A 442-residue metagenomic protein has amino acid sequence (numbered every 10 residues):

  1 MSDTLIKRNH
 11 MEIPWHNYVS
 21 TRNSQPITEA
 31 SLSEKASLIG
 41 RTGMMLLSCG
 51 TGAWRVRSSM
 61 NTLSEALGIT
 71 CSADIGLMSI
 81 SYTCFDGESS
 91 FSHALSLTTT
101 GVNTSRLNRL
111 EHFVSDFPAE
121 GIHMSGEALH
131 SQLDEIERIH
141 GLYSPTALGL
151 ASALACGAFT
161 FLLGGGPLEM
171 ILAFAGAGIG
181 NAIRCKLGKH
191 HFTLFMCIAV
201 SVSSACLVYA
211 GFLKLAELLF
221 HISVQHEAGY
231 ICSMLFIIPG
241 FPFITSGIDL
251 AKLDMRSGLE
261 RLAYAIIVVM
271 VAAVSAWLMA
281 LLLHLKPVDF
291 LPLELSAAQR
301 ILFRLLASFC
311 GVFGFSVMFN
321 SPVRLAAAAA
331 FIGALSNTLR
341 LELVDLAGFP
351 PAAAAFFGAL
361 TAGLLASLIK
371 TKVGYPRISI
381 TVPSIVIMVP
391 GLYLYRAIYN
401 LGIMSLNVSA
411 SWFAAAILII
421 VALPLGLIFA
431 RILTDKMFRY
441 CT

Functional and structural regions predicted by a protein language model:
M1-S131, E135-E137, G141: Soluble N-terminal domains of membrane-associated systems
D116-S131, T146-G157, F174-R184, A280-P287 (+3 more regions): Hydrophobic, membrane-facing alpha-helical anchors
L142-T245, V317-F319, V323, A328: Core alpha-helical transmembrane segments of integral membrane proteins
A158-L163, I179-G188, S204, V208-A216 (+7 more regions): Alpha-helical membrane-inserting segments
T160-G176, Q225-P239, L291-A307, A347-L360 (+1 more regions): Structural signature of hydrophobic alpha-helical transmembrane segments
A216-Q225, L283-A298, N400-S411: Membrane-interface helix termini and inter-helical loops of multi-pass transporters
G229-M234, T245-D249, L253-V269, F331-T442: C-terminal transmembrane helix-loop-helix hairpin of multi-pass membrane proteins
F236-I244, Y264-G348: Generic multipass alpha-helical transmembrane bundles of integral membrane proteins
